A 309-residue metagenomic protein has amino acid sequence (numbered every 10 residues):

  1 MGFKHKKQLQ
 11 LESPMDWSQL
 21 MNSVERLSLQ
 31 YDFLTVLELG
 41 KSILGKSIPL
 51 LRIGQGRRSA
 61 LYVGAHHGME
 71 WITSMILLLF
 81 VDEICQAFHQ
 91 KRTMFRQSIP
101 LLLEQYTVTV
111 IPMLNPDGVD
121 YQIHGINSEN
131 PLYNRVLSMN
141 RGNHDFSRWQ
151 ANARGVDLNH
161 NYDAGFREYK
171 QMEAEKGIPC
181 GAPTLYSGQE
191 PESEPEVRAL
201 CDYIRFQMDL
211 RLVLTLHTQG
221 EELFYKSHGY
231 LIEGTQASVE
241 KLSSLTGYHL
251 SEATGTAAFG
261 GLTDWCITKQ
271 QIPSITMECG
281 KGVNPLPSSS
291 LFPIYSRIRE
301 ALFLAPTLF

Functional and structural regions predicted by a protein language model:
M1-S23, Q30, F166-F309: C-terminal accessory segments enriched in acidic
L29, F33-L39, N143: Short acidic, Pro/Gly- and aromatic-enriched capping/linker segments at domain boundaries
L39-K41, G64-H66, I111-P116, H160-D163 (+3 more regions): Active-site-proximal beta-strand/loop segments in catalytic clefts of secreted hydrolases
P49-R57: Short beta-strand-to-loop junctions in surface cap/lid or active-site-entrance loops
R57, I72, L79-V81, C85-L223 (+1 more regions): Active-site/substrate-binding loop(s) of hydrolase catalytic cores
S59-L61, I275: Conserved beta-strand elements of the Class I
G68-S74: Di-metal (Zn2+ and/or Mg2+/Mn2+) metal-binding site signature of metallo-dependent hydrolases with the MBL/beta-CASP
